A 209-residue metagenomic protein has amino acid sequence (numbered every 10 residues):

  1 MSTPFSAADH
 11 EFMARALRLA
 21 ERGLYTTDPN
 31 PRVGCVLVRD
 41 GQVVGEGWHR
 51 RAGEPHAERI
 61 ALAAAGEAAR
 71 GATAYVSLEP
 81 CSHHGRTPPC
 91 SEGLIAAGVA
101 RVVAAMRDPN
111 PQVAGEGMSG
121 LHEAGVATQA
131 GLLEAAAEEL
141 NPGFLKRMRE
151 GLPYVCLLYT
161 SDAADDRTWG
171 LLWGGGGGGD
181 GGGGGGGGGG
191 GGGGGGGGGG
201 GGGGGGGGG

Functional and structural regions predicted by a protein language model:
M1-R15, T128-L133: Short, compositionally biased leader-like segments
H10-T26: Short, basic/aromatic recognition patches
A16, A20, A57, A61 (+1 more regions): Small-residue (primarily alanine) positions within well-ordered alpha-helices, especially packing/interaction faces
T27, V126-S161, R167, G175-G176: N-terminal nucleotide/polyanion-binding subdomain common to many enzyme families
T27-D40: N-terminal glycine-rich anion-binding loops that anchor highly charged ligand groups
P31-V33, V44, C156-L157: Short loop/turn microsegments at loop-to-beta-strand junctions
L37-E138: Zn2+-dependent cytidine deaminase-like catalytic core
Y159-D166, D180-G209: Conserved small/polar residues in nucleotide/adenosyl-binding loops
